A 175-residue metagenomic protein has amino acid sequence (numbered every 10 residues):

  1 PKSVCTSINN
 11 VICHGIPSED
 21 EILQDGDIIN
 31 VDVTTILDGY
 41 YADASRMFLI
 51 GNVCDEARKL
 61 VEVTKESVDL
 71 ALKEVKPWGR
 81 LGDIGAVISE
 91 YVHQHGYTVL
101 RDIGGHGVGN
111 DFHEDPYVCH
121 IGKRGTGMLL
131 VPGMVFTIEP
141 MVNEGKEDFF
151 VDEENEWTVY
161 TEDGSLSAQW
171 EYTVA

Functional and structural regions predicted by a protein language model:
P1-A175: Active-site neighborhoods and metal-handling regions in enzymes and metal-associated proteins
